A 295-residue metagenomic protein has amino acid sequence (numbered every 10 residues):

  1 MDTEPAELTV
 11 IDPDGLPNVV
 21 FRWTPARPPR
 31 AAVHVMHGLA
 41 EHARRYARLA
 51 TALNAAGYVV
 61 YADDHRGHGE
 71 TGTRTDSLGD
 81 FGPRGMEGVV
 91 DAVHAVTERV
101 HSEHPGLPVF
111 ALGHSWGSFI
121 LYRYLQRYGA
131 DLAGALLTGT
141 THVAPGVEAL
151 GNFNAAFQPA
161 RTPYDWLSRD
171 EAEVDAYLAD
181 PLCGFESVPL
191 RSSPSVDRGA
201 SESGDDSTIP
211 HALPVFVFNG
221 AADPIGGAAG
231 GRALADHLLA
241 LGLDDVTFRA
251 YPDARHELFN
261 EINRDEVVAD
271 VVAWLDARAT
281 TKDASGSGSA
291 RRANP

Functional and structural regions predicted by a protein language model:
M1-P25: N-terminal cap/lid segment of alpha/beta-hydrolase-fold proteins
P29-G38: Short beta-strand element of the alpha/beta-hydrolase
R45, A50-D76: Conserved alpha/beta-hydrolase
F81-S102: Alpha/beta-hydrolase active-site loop
L112-V188: Alpha/beta-hydrolase-fold enzymes
V217-N219: Short beta-strand/loop motif that positions the catalytic acidic residue of the alpha/beta-hydrolase fold
P224-A233: Conserved alpha/beta-hydrolase "acid-adjacent" motif
D245-P295: Catalytic active-site module of serine/aspartate enzymes centered on a nucleophile-bearing elbow/loop
